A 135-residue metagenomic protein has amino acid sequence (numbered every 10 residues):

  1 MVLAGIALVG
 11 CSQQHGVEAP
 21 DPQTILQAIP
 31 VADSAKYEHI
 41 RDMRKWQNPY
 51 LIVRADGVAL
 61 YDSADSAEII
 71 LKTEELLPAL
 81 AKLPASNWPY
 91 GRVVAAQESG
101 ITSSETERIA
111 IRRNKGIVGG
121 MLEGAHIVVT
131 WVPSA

Functional and structural regions predicted by a protein language model:
M1-V2: Sec-dependent signal peptide recognition, specifically the positively charged N-region followed immediately by
L8-G10: C-terminal motif of bacterial Sec signal peptides marking the signal peptidase cleavage site
S12-A135: Long, low-hydrophobicity, acidic/polar, solvent-exposed interaction domains
